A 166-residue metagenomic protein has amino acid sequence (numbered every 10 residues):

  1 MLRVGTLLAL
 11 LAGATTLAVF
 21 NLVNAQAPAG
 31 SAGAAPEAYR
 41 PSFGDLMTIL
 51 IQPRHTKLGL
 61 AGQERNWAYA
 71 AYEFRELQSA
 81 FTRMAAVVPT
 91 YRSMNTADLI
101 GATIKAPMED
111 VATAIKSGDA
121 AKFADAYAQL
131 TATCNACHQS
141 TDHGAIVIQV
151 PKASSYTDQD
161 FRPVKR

Functional and structural regions predicted by a protein language model:
G5-V19: Bacterial N-terminal signal peptides
A12, L22-V23, A29: Cleavable N-terminal signal peptides
Q26-E73, F161-R166: Immediate post-signal-peptide N-terminus of mature secreted/exported proteins
Q63-A71, I104-A128: Amphipathic, charged alpha-helical scaffolds that flank and support histidine-based chemistry in signaling
A80-I100: Short, solvent-exposed, charged loop/turn and helix-capping segments that join or cap alpha-helices on peripheral
L130-T141: The canonical Cys-X-X-Cys-His
I148-D158: Short cysteine/histidine-rich metal-coordination sites, predominantly Zn2+-binding motifs
